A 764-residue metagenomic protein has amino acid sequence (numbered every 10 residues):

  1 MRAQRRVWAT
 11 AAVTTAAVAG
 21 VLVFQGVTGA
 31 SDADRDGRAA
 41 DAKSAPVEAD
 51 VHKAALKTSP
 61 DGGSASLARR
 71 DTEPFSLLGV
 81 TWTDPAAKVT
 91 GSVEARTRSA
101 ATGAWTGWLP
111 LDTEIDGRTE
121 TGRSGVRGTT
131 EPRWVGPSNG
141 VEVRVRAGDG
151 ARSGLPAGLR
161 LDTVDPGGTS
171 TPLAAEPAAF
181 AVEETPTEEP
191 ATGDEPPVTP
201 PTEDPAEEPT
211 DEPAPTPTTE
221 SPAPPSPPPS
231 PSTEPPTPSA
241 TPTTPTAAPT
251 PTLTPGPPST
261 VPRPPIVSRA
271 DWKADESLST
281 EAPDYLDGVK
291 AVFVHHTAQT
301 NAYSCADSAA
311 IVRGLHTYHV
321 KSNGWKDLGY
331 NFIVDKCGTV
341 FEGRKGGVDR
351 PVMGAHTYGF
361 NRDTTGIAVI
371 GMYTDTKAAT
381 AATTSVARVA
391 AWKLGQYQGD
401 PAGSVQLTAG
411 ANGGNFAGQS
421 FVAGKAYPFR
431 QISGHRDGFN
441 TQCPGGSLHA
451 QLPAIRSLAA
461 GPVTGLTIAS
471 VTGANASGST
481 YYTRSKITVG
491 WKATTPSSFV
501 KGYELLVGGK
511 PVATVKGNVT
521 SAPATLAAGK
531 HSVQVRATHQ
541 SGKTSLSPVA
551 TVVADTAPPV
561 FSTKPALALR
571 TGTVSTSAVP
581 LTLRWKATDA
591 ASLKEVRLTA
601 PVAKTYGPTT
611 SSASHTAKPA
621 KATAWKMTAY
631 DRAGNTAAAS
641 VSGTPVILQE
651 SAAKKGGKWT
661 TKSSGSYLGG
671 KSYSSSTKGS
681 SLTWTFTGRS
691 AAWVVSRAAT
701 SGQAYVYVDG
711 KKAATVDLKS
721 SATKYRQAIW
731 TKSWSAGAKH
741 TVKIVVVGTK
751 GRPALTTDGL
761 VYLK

Functional and structural regions predicted by a protein language model:
R2-P257, A554: Long non-globular sequence segments
R2-V7, V23-F24, L159-E220, P224-F293 (+6 more regions): Basic/polar, cationic surfaces and motifs that engage anionic cell-wall and phosphate/carboxylate ligands
A40-E131, V135-S138, R146-A147, L155 (+5 more regions): Glycan-recognition surfaces in beta-rich domains, encompassing non-catalytic CBMs and lectin-like receptor-binding
A147-D149, G438, T495, A537-S541 (+3 more regions): Surface-exposed loop/turn motifs at beta-strand-loop junctions within extracellular Ig-like and Fibronectin type III
W491-P496, R584-A590: Acidic, Ser/Thr
F499-Y503, S592-V596: Solvent-exposed loop segments of extracellular immunoglobulin-like
P511-N518, A603-S611: Short beta-strand segments within Ig-like beta-sandwich modules, predominantly Fibronectin type-III
T520-A528, A613-K621: Solvent-exposed segments in extracellular or luminal domains encompassing
